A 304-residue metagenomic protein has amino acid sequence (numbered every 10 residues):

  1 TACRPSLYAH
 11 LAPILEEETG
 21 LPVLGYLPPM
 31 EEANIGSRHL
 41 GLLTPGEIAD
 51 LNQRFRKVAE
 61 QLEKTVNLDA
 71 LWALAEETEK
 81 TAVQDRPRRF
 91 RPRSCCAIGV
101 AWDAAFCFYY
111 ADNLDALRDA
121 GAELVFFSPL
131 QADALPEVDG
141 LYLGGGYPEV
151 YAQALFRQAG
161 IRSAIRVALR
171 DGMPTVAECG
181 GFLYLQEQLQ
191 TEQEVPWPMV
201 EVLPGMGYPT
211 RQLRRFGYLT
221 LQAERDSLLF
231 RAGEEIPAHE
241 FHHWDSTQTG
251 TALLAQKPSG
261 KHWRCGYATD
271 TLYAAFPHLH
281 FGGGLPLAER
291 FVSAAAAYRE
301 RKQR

Functional and structural regions predicted by a protein language model:
T1-C3, P28-E32, P129-L130, G146 (+1 more regions): Short, ordered loop/turn segments at secondary-structure junctions
T1-R89: Internal gly/pro-rich beta-alpha loop/helix module that stabilizes soluble enzyme cofactors or their anionic handles
A2, W102-A104, M206, L279-H280: Residue-level signal for short, function-critical loop segments
K64-T65, P92-S94, F106-A116, E123-L124 (+2 more regions): C-terminal and late-domain segments of enzyme folds
C96-A159, S163-A168: Phosphate-binding active sites in nucleotide-utilizing proteins
L124, P148-S227: Cysteine-nucleophile active-site neighborhood
L141, E178, V200, F241 (+1 more regions): Hydrophobic, well-ordered secondary-structure elements that form the walls of internal hydrophobic environments
